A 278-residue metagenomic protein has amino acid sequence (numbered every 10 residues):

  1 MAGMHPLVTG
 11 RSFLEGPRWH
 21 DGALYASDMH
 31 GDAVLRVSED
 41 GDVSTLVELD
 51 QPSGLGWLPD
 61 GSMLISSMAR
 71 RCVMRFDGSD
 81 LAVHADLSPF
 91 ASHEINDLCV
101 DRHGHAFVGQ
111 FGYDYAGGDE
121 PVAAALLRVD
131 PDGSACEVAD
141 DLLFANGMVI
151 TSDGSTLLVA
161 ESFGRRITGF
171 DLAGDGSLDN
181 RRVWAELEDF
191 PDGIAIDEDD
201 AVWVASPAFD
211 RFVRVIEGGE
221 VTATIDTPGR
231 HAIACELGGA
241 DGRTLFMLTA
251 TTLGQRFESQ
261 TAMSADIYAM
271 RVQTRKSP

Functional and structural regions predicted by a protein language model:
M1-G3, G41-S44, S79-V83, V129-C136 (+3 more regions): Beta-strand initiation motifs
G3, L7-G22, E48-S67, S88-V108 (+5 more regions): Beta-rich, blade/repeat-based domains predominating in secreted/periplasmic proteins but also intracellular
S27, S66, G109, A160 (+2 more regions): Residue-level marker for isolated small/hydroxyl-bearing positions within beta-strands of beta-sheet-rich domains
M29-H30, M68-A69, Y113-A124, S162-R165 (+2 more regions): Short, solvent-exposed loop/turn segments at conserved positions within beta-propeller repeat blades
A33-L35, C72-M74, G117, A124-L127 (+3 more regions): A short loop-to-beta-strand structural motif that recurs across blades of beta-propeller domains
S38-E39, P59, F76-S79, A85 (+6 more regions): Flexible "stalk/tail and boundary" regions
R165-R166, L178-R181, A185-E220: Loop/turn-rich, solvent-exposed surfaces of beta-rich toroidal or solenoidal domains
E236-P278: Blade-level signature of beta-propeller repeat domains, shared across WD40, Kelch, NHL, RCC1 and BNR/Asp-box propellers
